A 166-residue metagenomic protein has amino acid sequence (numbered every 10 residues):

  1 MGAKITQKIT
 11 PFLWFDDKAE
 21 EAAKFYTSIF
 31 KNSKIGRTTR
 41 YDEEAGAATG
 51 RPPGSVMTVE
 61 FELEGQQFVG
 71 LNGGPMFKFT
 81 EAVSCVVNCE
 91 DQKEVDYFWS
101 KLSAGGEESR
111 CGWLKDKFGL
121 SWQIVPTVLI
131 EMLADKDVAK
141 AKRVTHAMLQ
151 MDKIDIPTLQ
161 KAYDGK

Functional and structural regions predicted by a protein language model:
M1, N72-P75: Short beta-strand/turn micro-motifs at beta-sheet edges
M1-K8: Extreme N-terminus of proteins, especially the signal/transit-peptide cleavage junction and the first residues
K4, K136-K166: C-terminal cap/linker of serine protease catalytic domains
I5, G50-M57, F77-F79, K140: A generic structural micro-feature
T10, V56, S109-C111: Short loop/turn microsegments at loop-to-beta-strand junctions
L13-G65: Core segments of cupin and vicinal oxygen chelate
F15, A19, I29, L63-Q67 (+5 more regions): Vicinal oxygen chelate
